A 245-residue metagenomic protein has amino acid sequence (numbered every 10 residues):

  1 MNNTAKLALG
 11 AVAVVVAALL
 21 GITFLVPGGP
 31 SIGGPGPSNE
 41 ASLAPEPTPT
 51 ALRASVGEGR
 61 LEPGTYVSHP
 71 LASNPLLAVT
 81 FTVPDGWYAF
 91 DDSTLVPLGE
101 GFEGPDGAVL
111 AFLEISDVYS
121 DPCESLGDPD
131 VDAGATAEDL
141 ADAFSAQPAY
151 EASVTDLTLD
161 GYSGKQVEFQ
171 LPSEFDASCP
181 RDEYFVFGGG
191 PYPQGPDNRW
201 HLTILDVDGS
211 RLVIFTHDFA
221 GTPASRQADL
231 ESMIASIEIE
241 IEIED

Functional and structural regions predicted by a protein language model:
N2-A111, I115-S116, S120-C123, Y192-D197 (+1 more regions): N-terminal targeting sequences that direct proteins away from the cytosol to non-cytosolic compartments
P47-P49, E124-V131, P172-A177: A broad, low-specificity signal for short, low-complexity segments enriched in glycine/proline and polar/charged
T94, D130, V186: Cys/His-rich zinc-coordinating "finger/knuckle" motifs
Y119, C123-L140, Q147-A149: Structured domain cores in non-transmembrane regions
S125-G127, K165, C179-Y184, R226-E231: Surface-exposed beta-strand edges and their flanking turn/coil or helix-capping segments
G127-V131, V154-D156, H217-A224: Second-shell loop/turn segments in exported
A137-T203: Signature of long, low-cysteine stretches enriched in small and polar/charged residues
